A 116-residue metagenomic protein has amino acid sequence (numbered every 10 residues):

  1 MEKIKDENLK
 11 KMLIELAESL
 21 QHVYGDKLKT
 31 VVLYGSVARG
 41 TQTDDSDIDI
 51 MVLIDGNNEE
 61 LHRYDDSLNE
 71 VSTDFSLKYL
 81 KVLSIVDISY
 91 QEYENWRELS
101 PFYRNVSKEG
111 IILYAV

Functional and structural regions predicted by a protein language model:
M1-K27, R39-D44, D55-V116: Catalytic core of pol beta-like nucleotidyltransferases
K29-V37: Short gly/ser-rich loop at a beta-strand->alpha-helix junction or flexible surface loop bordering the NTP-binding
I48-L53: Short beta-strand->loop micro-motif that forms the acidic, two-metal-ion catalytic signature in nucleotide-processing
